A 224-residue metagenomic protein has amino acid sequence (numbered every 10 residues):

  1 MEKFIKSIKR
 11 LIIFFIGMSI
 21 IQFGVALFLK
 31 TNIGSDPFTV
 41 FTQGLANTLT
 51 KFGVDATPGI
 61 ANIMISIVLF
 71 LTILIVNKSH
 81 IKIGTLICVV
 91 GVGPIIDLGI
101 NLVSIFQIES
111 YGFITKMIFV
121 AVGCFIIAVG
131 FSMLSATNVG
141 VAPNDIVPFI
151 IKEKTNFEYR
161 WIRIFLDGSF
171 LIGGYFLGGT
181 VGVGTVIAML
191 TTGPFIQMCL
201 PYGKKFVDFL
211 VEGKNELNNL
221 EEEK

Functional and structural regions predicted by a protein language model:
E2-K224: Core subunits and conserved enzymes of cellular information-processing and envelope-translocation systems across
